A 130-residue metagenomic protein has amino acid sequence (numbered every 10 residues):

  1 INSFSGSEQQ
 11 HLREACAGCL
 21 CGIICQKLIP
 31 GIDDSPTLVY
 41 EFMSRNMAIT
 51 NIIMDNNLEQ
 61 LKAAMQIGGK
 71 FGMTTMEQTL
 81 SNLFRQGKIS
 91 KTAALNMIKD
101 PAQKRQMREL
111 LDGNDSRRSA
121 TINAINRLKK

Functional and structural regions predicted by a protein language model:
I1-K130: Short, flexible helix-loop junctions that flank or precede catalytic/ligand sites
